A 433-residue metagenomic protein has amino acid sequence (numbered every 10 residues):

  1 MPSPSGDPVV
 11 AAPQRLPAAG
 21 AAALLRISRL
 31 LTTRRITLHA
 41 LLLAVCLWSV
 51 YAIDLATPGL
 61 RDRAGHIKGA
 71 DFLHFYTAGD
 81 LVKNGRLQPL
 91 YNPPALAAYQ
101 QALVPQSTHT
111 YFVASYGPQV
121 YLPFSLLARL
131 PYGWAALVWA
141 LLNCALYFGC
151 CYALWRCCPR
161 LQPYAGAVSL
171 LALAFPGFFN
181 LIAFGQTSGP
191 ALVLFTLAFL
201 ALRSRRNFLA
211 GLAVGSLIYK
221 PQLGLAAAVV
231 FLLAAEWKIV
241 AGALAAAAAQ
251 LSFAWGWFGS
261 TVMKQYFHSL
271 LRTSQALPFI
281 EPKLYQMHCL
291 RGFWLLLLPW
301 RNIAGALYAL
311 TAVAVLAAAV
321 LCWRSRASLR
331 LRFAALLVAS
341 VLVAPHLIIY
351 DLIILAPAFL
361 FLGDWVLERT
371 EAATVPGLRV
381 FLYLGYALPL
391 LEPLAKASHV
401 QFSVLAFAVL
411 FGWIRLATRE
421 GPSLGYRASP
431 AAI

Functional and structural regions predicted by a protein language model:
P2-L209, F231-A356, L360-E368, S423-I433: Primarily membrane-embedded glycan-assembly and transfer machineries that use lipid-linked glycans
Y147, L217-Y219, L223, A227-V229: Long, hydrophobic, well-ordered secondary-structure blocks that form the structural core and pocket-lining surfaces
A172-L173, L217, G224, I354 (+1 more regions): Hydrophobic alpha-helical transmembrane segments of integral membrane proteins, especially lipid-exposed positions
A210-S216: Transmembrane beta-strand segments that form the barrel wall of outer-membrane beta-barrel proteins
Y219-Q222, A248-F253, G377-L378: Membrane-embedded alpha-helical segments of transport systems, primarily multispan ion/solute transporters
K220, R301, S325-L329, L391-H399: Generic structural signal for short, solvent-exposed loop/turn connectors between secondary structure elements
G363-I433: Aromatic-enriched
